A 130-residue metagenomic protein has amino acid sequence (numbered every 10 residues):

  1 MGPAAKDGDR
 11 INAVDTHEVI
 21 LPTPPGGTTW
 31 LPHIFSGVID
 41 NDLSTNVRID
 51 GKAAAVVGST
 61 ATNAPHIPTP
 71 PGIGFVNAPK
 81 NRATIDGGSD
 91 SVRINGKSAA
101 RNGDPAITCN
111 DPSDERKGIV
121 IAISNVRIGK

Functional and structural regions predicted by a protein language model:
M1-K130: Intrinsically disordered, low-complexity proline/glycine-rich segments
